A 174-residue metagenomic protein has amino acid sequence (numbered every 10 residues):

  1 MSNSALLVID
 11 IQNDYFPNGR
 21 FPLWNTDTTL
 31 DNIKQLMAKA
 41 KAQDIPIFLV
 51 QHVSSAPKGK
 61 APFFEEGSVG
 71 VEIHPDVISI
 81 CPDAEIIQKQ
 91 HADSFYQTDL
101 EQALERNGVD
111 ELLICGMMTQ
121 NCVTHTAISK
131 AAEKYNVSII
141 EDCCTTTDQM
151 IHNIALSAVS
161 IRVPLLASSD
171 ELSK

Functional and structural regions predicted by a protein language model:
S2-A5, N32-Q43, P62-K174: Active-site-adjacent betaalpha module
L6-I11: N-terminal nucleotide-binding beta1-loop-alpha1 segment
Y15-G19, A56-K60: A short acidic, helix-capping loop that chelates divalent metal ions and anchors anionic groups
R20-T26, A61-E66: Short glycine-enriched, charge-decorated loop/helix-capping segments at active-site entrances that position
F21-D27, C115-Q120: Short, glycine-rich nucleotide/cofactor-binding loops
P46-H52: Short beta-strand segments at enzyme active-site cores
V53-A56, C144-T145: Solvent-exposed loop/turn segments at secondary-structure junctions within structured extracellular/periplasmic domains
